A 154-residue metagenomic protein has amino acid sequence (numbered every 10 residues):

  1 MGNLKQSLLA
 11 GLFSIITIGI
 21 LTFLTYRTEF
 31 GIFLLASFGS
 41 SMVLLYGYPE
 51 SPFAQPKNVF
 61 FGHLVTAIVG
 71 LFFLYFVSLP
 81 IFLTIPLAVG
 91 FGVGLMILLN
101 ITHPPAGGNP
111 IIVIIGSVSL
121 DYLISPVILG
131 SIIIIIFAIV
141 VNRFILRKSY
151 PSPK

Functional and structural regions predicted by a protein language model:
M1-I68, F72, V77-P86, S117-K154: Alpha-helical transmembrane segments and their membrane-interface boundaries that form or gate the permeation pathway
L34-S37, H103-N109: Transmembrane helix boundary and interhelical junction motifs in multipass membrane proteins
G39-S40, G92-L95, G108: Alpha-helical structural signal
E50-N58, M96-A106: Membrane-helix interface "capping/anchor" motifs
L74, G108-I115: Generic transmembrane alpha-helix signature in multi-pass membrane proteins, especially transporters/channels
S78-H103: Internal alpha-helical transmembrane segments of multi-pass membrane proteins
V93-L98, I114, I139, R143: Mid-sequence acidic-hydrophobic segments that form the walls of catalytic/ligand-binding cavities or oligomerization
